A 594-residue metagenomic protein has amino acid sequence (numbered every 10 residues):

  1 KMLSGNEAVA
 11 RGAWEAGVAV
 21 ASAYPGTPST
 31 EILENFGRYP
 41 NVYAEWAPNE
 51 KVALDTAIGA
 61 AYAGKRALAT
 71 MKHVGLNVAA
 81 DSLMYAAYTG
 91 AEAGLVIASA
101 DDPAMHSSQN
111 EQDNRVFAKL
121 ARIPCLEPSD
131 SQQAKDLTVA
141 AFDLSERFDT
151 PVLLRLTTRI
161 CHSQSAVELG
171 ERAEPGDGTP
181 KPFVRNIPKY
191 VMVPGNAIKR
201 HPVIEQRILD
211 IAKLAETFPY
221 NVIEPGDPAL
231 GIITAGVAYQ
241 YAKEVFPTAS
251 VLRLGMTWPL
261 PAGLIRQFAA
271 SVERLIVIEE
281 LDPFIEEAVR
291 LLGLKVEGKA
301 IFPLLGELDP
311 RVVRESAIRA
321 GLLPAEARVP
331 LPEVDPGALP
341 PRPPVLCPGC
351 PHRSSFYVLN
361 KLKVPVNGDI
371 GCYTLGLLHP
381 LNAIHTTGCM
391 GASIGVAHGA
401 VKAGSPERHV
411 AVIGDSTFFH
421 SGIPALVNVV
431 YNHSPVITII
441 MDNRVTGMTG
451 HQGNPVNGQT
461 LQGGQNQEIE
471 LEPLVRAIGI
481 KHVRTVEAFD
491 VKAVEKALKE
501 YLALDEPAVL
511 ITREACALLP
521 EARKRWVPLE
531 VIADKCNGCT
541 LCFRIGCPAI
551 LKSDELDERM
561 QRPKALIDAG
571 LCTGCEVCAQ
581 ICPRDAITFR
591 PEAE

Functional and structural regions predicted by a protein language model:
K1-N6, A16, P128-L346, P351-S355 (+5 more regions): Flexible, low-complexity linker and terminal segments
K1-S131, R159, P225-G226, L291-E407: Thiamine diphosphate
I32-N35, I58, A79-L83, M105-Q112 (+15 more regions): Short acidic, glycine/serine/threonine-rich loops at helix termini
N35-N41, A242-L252, P473-G479: Short helix-loop-beta junction
N41-P48, T89-A100, T179, R185 (+3 more regions): A glycine-rich helix N-cap at a beta->alpha junction
D102-P151, T157, K189, G195 (+3 more regions): Conserved thiamine diphosphate
S107, L377-I511, E521-A522: Thiamine diphosphate
